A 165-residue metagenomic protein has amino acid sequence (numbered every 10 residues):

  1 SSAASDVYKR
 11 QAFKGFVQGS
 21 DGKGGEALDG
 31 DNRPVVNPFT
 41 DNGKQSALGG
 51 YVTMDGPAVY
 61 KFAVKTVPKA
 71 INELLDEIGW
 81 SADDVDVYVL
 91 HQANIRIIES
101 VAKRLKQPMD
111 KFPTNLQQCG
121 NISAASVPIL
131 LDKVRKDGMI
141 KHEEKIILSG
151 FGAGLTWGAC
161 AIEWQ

Functional and structural regions predicted by a protein language model:
S1-Y8: Short, small-residue-biased leader/transition segments that mark boundaries at the very start of proteins
S2, W80-D83, K141: Structured loop/turn residues at beta-strand edges in well-structured enzyme cores
S5, G15, A27, A159-A161: Conserved hydrophobic/aromatic beta-strand scaffold that supports enzyme active sites
Q11, F16, E26, G50-V52 (+4 more regions): Flexible, active-site-adjacent loop/turn segments at secondary-structure boundaries
Q11-A47: Mobile, glycine-enriched helix-loop/loop "lid" segments at the mouths of ligand-binding/catalytic clefts that gate
Q18, K23, R33, P57-V59 (+3 more regions): Short capping/connector residues at structural and topological boundaries
N32-D86: Oxyanion-binding "anion nests"
V64, P68, L75, D86-Q165: Claisen-condensing/thiolase-fold acyl-transfer catalytic domains that form or cleave C-C bonds in fatty acid
